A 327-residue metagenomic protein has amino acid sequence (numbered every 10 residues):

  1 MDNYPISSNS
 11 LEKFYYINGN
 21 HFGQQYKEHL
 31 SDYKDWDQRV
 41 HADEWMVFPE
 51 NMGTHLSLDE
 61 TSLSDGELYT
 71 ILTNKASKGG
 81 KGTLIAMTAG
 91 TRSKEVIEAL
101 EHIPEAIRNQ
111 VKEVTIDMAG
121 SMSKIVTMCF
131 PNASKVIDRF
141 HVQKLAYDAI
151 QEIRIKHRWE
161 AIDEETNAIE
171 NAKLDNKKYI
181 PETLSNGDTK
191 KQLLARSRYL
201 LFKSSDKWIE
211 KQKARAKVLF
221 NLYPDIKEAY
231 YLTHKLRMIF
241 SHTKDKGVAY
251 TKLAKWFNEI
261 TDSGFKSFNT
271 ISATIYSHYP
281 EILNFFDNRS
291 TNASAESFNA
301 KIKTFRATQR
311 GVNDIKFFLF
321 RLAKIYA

Functional and structural regions predicted by a protein language model:
M1-I6, S241: Short, amphipathic alpha-helical "recognition" segments used to contact nucleic acids or chromatin
S7-K27: Short, basic interhelical loop/turn and adjoining N-cap of the next helix at nucleic-acid- or acidic-partner-contacting
E12, S57, E113-T115, K135-D138: A structural signal for short, well-ordered beta-strand segments and their strand-loop junctions that often border
Y15-N18, H29-Y33, V40, M118 (+2 more regions): The DNA-recognition helices of helix-turn-helix-type DNA-binding domains
Q24-E113, G120-I125: RNase H-like nuclease fold core
S31, D65-G66, K75-K81, I97-E98 (+3 more regions): Acidic/histidine-rich catalytic cores and adjacent linkers of DNA breakage/strand-transfer/modification proteins
N132-D148: Inter-helix linker motif
Y147-W159: Short, surface-exposed amphipathic charged segments that create phosphate/polyanion-binding patches used for binding
